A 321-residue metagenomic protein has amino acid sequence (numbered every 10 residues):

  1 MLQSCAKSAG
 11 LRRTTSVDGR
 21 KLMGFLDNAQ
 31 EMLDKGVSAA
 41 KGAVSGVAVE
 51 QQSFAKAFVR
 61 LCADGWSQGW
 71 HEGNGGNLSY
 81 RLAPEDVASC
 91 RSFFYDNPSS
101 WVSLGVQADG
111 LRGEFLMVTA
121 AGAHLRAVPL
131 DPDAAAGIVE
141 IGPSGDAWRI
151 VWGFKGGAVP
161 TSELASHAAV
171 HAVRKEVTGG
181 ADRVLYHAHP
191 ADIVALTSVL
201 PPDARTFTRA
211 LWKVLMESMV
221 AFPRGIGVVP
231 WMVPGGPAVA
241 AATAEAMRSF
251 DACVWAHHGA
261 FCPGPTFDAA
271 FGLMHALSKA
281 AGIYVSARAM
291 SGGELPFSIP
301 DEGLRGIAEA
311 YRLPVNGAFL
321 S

Functional and structural regions predicted by a protein language model:
F25-S321: Glycine-rich flexible loops
